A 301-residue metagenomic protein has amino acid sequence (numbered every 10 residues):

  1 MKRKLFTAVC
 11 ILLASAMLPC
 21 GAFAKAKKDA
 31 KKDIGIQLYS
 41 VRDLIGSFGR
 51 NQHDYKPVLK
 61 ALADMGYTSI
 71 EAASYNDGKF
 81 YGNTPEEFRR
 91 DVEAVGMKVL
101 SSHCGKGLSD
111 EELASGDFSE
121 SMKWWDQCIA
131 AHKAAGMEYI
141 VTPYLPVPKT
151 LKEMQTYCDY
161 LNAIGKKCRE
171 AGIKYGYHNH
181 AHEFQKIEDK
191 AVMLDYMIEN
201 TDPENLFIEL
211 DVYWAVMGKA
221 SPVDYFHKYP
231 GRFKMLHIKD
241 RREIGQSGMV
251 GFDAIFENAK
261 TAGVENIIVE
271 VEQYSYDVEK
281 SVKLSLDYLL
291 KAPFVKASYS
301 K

Functional and structural regions predicted by a protein language model:
M1-K28: Bacterial Sec-dependent N-terminal signal peptides
F23-E138, D287, K291-K301: N-terminal pre-domain/capping segments
K32-L38, I70-A72, V99-C104, I140-T142 (+4 more regions): Hydrophobic faces of well-ordered beta-strands that scaffold small-molecule active sites in alpha/beta enzyme cores
R42-N51, A72-T84, K106-M122, P146-Q155 (+4 more regions): Acidic-and-aromatic substrate-binding clefts and catalytic sites of carbohydrate-active enzymes
D54-A61, T84-D91, W124-A131, E153 (+6 more regions): A general structural detector for well-ordered alpha-helical segments in enzyme core domains, enriched
S69, R169-F256: Acidic/histidine-rich catalytic cores of soluble enzymes
D91, K98, D110-F207, E279 (+1 more regions): Active-site acidic/histidine proton-transfer and metal-coordination neighborhood in alpha/beta enzyme cores
N258-A259, V264, E272-K301: Aromatic-rich peripheral "rim/lid" segments of glycoside hydrolase catalytic domains that contact and position glycan
